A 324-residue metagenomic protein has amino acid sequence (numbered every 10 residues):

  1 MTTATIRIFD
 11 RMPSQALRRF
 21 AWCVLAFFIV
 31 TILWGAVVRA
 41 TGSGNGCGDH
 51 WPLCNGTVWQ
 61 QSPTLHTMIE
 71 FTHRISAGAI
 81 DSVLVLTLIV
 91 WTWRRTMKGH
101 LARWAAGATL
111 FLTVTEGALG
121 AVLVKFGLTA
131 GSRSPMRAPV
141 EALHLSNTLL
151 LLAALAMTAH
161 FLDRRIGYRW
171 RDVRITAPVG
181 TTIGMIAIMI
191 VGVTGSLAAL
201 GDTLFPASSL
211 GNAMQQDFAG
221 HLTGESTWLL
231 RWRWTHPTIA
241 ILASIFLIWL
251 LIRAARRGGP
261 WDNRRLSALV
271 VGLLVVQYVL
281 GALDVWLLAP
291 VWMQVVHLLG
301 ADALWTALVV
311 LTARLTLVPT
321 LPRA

Functional and structural regions predicted by a protein language model:
T2-A324: Polytopic transmembrane helical bundles with strong interfacial aromatic enrichment
